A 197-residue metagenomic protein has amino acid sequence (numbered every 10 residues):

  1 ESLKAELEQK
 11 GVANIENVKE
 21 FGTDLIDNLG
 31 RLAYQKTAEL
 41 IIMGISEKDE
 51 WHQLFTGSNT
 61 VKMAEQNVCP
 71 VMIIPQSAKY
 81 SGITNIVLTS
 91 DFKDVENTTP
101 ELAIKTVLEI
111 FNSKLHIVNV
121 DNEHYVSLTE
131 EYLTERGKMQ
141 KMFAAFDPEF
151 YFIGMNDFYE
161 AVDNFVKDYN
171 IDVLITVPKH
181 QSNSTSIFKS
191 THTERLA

Functional and structural regions predicted by a protein language model:
E1-S2, E8-K10, N85-F152, I171-V173: Small/aliphatic-rich secondary-structure junction motif
A5, V61, K105, G137 (+2 more regions): Active-site phosphate/pyrophosphate- and oxyanion-stabilizing loops and adjacent acidic/basic residues in soluble
N17-N28, M155-F158: Charged docking surfaces used in two-component/phosphorelay signaling
Q35-K36, Y169: Active-site charged/polar residues at nucleotide-handling catalytic sites that mediate phosphoryl, nucleotidyl
G44-K62, V177-R195: Glycine-rich, Arg-bearing micro-motifs that act as flexible, cationic patches
I45, V61, E65-P100: Intrinsically disordered or low-complexity boundary/linker segments at protein termini and domain junctions
